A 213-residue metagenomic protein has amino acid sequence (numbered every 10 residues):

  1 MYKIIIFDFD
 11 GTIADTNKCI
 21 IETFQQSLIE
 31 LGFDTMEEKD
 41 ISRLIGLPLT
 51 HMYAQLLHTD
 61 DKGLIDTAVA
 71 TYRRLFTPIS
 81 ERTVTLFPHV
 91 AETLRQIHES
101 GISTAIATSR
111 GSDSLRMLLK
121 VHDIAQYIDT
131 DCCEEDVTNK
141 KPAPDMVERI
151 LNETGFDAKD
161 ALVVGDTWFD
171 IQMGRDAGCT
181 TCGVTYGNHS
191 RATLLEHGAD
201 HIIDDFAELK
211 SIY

Functional and structural regions predicted by a protein language model:
M1-K3, K39, S112, R116-Y213: Asp-based, Mg2+/Mn2+-dependent phosphohydrolase catalytic module
Y2-A91, R95: N-terminal helical cap/lid subdomain that shapes the substrate entry/recognition surface in HAD-like hydrolases
D8, T12, T108, D166: Conserved G/P- and acidic residue-centered "switch" motifs that form tight phosphate/ATP-binding loops in soluble
D8-D10, D34-M36, T77-I79, E99-G101 (+3 more regions): A short, structure-level motif marking secondary-structure boundaries and short turns
D10, I45, T104, V164 (+2 more regions): Short glycine-rich loop/turn motifs that provide flexible caps or phosphate-binding loops at active sites
D15, V84, I106, A161-L162 (+1 more regions): Residue-level marker of alpha-helix boundaries and capping positions
I29-D34, D60-K62, E99-G101, D123-Y127 (+1 more regions): Short helix-capping segments at alpha-helix termini
P78-I106, S112-R116, P144: Short, acidic loop-to-helix structural element flanking the phosphoryl-transfer center in phosphate-processing enzymes
